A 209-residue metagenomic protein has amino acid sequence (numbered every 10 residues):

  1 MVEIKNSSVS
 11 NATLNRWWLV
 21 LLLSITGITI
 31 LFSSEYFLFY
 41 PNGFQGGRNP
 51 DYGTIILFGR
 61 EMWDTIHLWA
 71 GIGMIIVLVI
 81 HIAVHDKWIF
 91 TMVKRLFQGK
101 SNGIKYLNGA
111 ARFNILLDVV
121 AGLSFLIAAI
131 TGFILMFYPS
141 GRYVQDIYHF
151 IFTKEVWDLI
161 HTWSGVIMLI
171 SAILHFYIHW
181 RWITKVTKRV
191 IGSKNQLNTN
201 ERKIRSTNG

Functional and structural regions predicted by a protein language model:
V2-G209: Membrane-embedded alpha-helical bundles that constitute the cytochrome b-like, heme-associated redox core of multi-pass
